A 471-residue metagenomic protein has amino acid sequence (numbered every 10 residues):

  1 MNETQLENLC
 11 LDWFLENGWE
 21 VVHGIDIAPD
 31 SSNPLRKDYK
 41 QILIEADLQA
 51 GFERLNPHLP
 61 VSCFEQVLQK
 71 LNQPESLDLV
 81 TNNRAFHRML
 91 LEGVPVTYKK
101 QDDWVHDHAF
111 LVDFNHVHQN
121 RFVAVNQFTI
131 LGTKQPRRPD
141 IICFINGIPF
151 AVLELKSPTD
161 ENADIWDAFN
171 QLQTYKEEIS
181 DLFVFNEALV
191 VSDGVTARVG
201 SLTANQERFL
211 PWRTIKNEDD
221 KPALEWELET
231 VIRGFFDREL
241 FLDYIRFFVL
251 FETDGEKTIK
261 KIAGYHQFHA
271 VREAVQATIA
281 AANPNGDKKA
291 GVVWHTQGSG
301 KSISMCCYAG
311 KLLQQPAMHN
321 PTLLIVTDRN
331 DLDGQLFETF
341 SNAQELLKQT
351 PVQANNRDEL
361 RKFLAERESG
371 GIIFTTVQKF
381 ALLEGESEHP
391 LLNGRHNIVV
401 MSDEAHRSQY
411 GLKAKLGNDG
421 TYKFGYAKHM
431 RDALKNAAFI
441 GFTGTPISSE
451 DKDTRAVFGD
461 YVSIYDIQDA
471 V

Functional and structural regions predicted by a protein language model:
M1-T322, D331-L347, E368, Q378 (+2 more regions): ATP-dependent helicase/translocase motor core
D26-I27, V352, G444: Proline- and acidic/polar-enriched loop/turn elements at helix boundaries
I165, S201, L210-P211, Q378-E388 (+1 more regions): Signature of the SF2 helicase/ATPase Hel1-core->accessory helical subdomain module
Y175-E177, G310-L312, R357-R361, G385-E388 (+1 more regions): A generic local structural motif
S192-D193, T327, S402, T443: Short beta-strand/turn micro-motifs composed of small residues that flank or help shape donor/cofactor-binding pockets
I325, I373-T375, V400: Hydrophobic positions in the central parallel beta-sheet of the AAA+
N330, P351-R361, V377-L382: Conserved helicase motor
N355-I373, H389-L392: Conserved motor-coupling elements within RecA-like helicase/translocase cores
